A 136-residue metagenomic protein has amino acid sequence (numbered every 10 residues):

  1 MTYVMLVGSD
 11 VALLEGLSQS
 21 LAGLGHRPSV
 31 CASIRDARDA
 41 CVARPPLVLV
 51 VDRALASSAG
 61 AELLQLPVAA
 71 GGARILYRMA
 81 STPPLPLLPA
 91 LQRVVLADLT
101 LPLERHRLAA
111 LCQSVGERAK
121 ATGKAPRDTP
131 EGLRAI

Functional and structural regions predicted by a protein language model:
V7-G8: Conserved acidic carboxylate
V11-V30: Two-component/phosphorelay signaling modules centered on CheY-like receiver
C31-R35: Conserved Asp/Asn-Gly motif in the active-site loop of CheY-like receiver
R38, L47-I75, M79-L87: Conserved phosphotransfer microenvironments
R38-D39, A109: Alpha2 helix of the CheY-like receiver
A90-L99: As written
L99, L103-C112: C-terminal output helix
A119-I136: CheY-like receiver
